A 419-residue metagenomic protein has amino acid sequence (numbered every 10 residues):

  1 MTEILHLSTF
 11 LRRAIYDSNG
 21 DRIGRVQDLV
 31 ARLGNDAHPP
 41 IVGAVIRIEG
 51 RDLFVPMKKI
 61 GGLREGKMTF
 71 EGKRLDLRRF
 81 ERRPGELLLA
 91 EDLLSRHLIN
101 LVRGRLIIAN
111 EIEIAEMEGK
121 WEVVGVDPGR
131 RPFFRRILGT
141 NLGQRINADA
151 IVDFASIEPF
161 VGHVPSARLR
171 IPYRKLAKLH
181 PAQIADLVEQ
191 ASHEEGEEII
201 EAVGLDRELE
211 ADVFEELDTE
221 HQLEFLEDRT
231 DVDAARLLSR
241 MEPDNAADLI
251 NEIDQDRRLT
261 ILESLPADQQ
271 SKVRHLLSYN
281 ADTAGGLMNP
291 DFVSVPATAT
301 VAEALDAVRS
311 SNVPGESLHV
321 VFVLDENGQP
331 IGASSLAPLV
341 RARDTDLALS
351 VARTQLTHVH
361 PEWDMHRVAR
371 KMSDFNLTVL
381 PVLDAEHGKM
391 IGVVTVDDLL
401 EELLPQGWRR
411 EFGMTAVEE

Functional and structural regions predicted by a protein language model:
T2-L11: Terminal domain-initiation and capping elements
S8, R22, A37-P39, H180-P181: Short, surface-exposed loop/turn motifs at beta-strand boundaries within globular domains
L11-D17, Q27-L53: N-terminal beta-strand/beta-hairpin edge segment
R22-D28, G332: Short beta-strand segments
I46-G50, P56-N100, L106-E419: Hydrophobic packing positions in regular secondary-structure scaffolds
